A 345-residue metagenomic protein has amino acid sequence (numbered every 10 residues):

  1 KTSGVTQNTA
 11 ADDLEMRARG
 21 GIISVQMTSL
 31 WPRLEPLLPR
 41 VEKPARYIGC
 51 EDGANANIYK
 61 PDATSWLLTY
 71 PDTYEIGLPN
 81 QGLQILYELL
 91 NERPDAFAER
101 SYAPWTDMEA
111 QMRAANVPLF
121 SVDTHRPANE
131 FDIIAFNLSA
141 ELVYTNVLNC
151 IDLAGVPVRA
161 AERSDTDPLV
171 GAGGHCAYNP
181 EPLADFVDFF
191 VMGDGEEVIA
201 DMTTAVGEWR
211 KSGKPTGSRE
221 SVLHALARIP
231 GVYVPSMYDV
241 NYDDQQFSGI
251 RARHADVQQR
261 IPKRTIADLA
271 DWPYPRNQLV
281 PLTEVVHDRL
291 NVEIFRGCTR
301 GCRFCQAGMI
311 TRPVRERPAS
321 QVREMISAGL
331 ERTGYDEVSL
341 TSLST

Functional and structural regions predicted by a protein language model:
E15-K43, R93: Helix-enriched interaction subdomains in cytosolic or periplasmic regions, typified by TIR/SEFIR signaling/NADase cores
L38-L67, Y74-E75, N241-N291: N-terminal [4Fe-4S]-dependent radical SAM core
A54, H125, V170-G173, A177-P180 (+3 more regions): Structured alpha-helical segments in the cores of large, soluble enzyme domains
W66-P71, E75-L89, D95-P104, E109-M112 (+2 more regions): Low-complexity, highly charged intrinsically disordered N-terminal segments that act as targeting/localization
L90, I134, L138, V147 (+7 more regions): Conserved structural-core and active-site-/substrate-pathway-adjacent residues in large, well-folded domains of enzymes
A103-A252: Glycine-rich beta-alpha loop elements in corrinoid/cobalamin-binding modules across cobalamin-dependent enzymes
A267-T345: Radical SAM [4Fe-4S] cluster-binding motif and immediate context
